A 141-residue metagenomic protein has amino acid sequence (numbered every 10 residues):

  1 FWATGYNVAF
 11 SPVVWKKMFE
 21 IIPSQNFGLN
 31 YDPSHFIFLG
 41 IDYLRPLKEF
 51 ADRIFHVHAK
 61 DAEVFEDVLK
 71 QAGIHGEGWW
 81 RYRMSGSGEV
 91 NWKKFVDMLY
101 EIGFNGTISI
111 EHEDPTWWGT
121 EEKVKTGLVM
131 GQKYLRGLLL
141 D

Functional and structural regions predicted by a protein language model:
F1-S11: Active-site-proximal segments of metal-dependent phosphoesterases and phosphodiesterases across multiple
A9-Y31, H35-D141: Histidine-acidic metal/acid-base catalytic patches
